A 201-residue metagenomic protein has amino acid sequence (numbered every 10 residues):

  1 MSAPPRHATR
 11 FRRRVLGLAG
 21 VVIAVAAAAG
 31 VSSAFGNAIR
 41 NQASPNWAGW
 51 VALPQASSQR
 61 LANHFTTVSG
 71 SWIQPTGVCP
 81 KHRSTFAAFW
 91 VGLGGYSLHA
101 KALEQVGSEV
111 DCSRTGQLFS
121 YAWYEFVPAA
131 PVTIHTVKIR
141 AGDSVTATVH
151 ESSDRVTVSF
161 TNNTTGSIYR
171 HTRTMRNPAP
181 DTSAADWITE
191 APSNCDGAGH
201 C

Functional and structural regions predicted by a protein language model:
M1-R12: N-terminal secretory signal peptides that target proteins for export/translocation
R13-L18: Short, hydrophobic alpha-helical membrane anchors of single-pass surface/secreted proteins
A19-A29: Bacterial N-terminal signal peptides
A34-C201: Exposed, interaction-prone regions of secreted/extracellular proteins
